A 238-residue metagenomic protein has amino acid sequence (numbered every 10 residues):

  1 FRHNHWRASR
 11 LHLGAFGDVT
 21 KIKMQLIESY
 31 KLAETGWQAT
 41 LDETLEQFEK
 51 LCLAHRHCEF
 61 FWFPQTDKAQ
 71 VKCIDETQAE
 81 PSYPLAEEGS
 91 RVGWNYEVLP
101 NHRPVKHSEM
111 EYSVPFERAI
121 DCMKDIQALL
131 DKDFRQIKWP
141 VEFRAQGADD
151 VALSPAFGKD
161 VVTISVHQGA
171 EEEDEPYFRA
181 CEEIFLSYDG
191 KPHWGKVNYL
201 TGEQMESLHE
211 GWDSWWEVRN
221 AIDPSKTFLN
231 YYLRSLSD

Functional and structural regions predicted by a protein language model:
F1-P140, A145: C-terminal substrate-binding/cap subdomain adjacent to the FAD-binding core in PCMH-type and related FAD-linked
L26, T66-Q70, I120-D121, A148-L153 (+2 more regions): Flexible loop/turn segments at secondary-structure boundaries
E43, E117-D121, D125, E173-P176 (+2 more regions): Generic recognition of stable, solvent-exposed alpha-helical segments in well-folded globular domains
K72-E80, G147-K159, E203-W212: Short glycine/threonine-rich loop-to-helix capping motif typified by GTGT followed within a few residues by an Asp-Pro
R91-S108, V141-V162, T227-D238: N-terminal flexible segment immediately upstream of the FAD-binding catalytic core in FAD-dependent oxidoreductases
C122-F134, A180-Y188, S214: Generic non-transmembrane alpha-helical segments
P140-N198: C-terminal hydrophobic structural anchor segments that stabilize assembly/packing rather than catalytic chemistry
K191-D238: Activity-critical C-terminal alpha-helical subdomain
